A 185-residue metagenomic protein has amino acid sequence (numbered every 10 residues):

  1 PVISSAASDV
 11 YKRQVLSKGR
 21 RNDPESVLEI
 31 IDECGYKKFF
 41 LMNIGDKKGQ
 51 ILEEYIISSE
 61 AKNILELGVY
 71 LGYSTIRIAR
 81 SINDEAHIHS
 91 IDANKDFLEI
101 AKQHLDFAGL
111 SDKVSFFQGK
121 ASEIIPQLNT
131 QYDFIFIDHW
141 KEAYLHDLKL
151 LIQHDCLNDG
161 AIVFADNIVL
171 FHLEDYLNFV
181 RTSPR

Functional and structural regions predicted by a protein language model:
P1-A7, Y11: Single conserved hydrophobic/aromatic residue that forms the stacking wall/gate of nucleotide- or nucleobase-binding
E29-I30, M42: S-adenosyl-L-methionine
L41-S122: SAM cofactor-binding core of SAM-dependent methyltransferases, primarily the Rossmann-like beta-alpha-beta module
S81-I82, L128, D155-L157: A generic alpha-to-beta junction signature in SAM-dependent methyltransferases
P126-F134: A short acidic, Gly/Pro-enriched loop at the edge of an enzyme's catalytic core that lines a small-molecule cofactor
F134-A143: A short SAM/SAH-binding and catalytic strip from SAM-dependent methyltransferases
A143-R185: C-terminal substrate-binding/active-site "lid" region of AdoMet-derived donor-dependent transferases
